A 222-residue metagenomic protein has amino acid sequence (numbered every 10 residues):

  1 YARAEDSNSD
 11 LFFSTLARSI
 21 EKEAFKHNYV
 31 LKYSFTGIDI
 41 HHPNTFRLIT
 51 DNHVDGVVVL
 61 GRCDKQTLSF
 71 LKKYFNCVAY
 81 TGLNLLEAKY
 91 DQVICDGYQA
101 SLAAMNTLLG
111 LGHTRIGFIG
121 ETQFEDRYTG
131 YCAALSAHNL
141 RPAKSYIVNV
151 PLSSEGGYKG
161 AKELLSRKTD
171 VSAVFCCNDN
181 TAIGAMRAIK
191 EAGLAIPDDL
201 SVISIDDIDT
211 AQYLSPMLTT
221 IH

Functional and structural regions predicted by a protein language model:
Y1-A2, F35, A134-L135: Short regulatory "switch" loops immediately downstream of catalytic or recognition motifs within protein catalytic
Y1-F12: N-terminal helix-turn-helix/winged-helix DNA-binding helices and compositionally similar short basic alpha-helical
R3-A4, G37, T122: Residue-level signal for short, function-critical loop segments
T15-L31, N44, D55-G56, K72-Y80 (+1 more regions): Bacterial carbohydrate/catabolite-sensing allosteric modules
T36-I40, L60-K65, N180: Short beta->alpha connector loops
H42-I49: Distinct, well-ordered alpha-helical segments
Q66-L71: Compositionally biased, intrinsically disordered linkers/stalks adjacent to structured regions
